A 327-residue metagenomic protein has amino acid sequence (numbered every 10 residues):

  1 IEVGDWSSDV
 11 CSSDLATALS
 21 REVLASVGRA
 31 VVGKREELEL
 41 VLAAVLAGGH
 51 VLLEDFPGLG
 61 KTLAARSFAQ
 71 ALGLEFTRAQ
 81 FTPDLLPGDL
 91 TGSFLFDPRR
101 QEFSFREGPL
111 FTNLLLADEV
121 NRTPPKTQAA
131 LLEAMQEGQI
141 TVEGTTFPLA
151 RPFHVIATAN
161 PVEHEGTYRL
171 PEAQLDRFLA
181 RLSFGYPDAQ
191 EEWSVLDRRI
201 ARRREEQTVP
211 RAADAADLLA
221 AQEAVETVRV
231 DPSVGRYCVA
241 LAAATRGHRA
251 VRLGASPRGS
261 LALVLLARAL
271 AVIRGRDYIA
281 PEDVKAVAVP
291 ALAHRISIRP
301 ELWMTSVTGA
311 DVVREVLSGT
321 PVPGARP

Functional and structural regions predicted by a protein language model:
I1-C11: Single conserved hydrophobic/aromatic residue that forms the stacking wall/gate of nucleotide- or nucleobase-binding
L15-L59, V239: Pre-Walker A (pre-P-loop) alpha-helix and adjacent loop at the N terminus of AAA/AAA+ ATPase modules, a conserved
E39-A43, F96-L116, T145: Conserved alpha-helical scaffold flanking the Walker A/P-loop in AAA+ ATPase domains
V45-T82: Walker A/P-loop
A71-R99: AAA+/P-loop NTPase substrate/partner-engagement loops
D97-E102, R122-T127, M135-V228, R268-I273: Canonical AAA+ ATPase core
I200-M304, G309-A310: Basic, amphipathic alpha-helical bundle interface domains used for macromolecular binding and assembly
R299-P327: Terminal-proximal interaction/regulatory segments of ATP-powered molecular machines
